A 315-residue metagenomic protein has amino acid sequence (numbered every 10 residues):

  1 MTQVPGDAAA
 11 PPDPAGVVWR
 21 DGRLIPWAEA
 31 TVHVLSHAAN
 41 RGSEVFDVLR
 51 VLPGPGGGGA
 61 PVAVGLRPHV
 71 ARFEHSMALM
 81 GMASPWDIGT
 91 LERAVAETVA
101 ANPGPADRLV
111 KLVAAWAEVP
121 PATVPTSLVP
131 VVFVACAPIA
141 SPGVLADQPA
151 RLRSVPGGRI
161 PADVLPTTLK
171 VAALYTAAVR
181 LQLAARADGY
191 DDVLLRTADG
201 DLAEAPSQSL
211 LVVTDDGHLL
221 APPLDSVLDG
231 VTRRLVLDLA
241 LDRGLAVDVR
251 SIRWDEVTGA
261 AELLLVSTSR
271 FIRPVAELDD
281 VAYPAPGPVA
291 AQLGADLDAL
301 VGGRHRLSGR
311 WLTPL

Functional and structural regions predicted by a protein language model:
M1-P85, E92-E97, A115, P120-L315: Helix-start/capping segments and mature chain N-termini
T98-P103: Phosphate/pyrophosphate-binding loops at sites that engage ATP/ADP/AMP, CoA/4′-phosphopantetheine, polyphosphate
D107-A114: ATP-grasp fold ATP-binding core
